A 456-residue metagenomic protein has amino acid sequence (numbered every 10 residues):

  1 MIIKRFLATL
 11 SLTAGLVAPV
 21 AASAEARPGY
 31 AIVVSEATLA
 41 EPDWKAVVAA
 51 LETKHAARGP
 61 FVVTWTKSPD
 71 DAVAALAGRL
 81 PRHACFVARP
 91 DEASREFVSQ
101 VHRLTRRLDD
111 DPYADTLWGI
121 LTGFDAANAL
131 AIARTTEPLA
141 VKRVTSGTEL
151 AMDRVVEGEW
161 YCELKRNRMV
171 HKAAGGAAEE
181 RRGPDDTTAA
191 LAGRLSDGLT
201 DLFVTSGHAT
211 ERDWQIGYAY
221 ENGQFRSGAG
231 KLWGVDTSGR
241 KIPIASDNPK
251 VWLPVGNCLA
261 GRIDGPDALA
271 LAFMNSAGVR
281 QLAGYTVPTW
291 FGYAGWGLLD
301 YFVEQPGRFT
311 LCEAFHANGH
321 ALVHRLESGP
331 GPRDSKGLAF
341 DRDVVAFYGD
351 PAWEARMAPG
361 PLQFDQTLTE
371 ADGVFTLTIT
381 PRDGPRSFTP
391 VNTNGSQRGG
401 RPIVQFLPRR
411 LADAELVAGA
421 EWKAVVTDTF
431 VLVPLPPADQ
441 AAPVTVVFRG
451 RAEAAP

Functional and structural regions predicted by a protein language model:
M1-R5: Positively charged n-region of N-terminal signal peptides that target proteins for export
F6-A8, G307: Generic alpha-helix initiation/capping and coil-helix boundary signal
A8-A18: Bacterial N-terminal signal peptides
V20-A24: Sec/Tat signal peptide C-region and signal peptidase I cleavage site
E25-P456: Cysteine-dependent hydrolase recognition
